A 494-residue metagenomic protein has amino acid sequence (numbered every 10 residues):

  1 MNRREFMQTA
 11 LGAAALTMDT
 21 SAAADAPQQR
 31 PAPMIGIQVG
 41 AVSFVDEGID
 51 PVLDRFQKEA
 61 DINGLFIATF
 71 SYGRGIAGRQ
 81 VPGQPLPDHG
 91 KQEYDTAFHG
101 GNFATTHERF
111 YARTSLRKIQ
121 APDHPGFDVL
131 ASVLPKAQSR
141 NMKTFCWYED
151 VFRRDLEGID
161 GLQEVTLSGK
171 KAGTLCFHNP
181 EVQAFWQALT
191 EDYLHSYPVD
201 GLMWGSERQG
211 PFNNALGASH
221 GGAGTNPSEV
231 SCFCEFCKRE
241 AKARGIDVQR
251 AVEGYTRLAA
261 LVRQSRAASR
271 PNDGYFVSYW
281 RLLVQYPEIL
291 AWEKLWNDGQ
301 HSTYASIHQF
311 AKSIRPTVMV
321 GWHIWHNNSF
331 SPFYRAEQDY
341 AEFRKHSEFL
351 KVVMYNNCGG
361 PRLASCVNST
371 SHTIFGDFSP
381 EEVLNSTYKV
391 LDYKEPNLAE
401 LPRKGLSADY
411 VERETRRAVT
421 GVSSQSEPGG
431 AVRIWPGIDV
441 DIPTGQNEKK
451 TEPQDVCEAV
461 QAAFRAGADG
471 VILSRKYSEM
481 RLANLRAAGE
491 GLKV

Functional and structural regions predicted by a protein language model:
E5-D25: N-terminal export signals
T20-G36: C-terminal segment of N-terminal export signals and the immediately downstream linker at the start of the mature
I35-I37, L65-I67, T144-C146, L202-W204 (+4 more regions): Hydrophobic faces of well-ordered beta-strands that scaffold small-molecule active sites in alpha/beta enzyme cores
S43-E59, F98-P135, G299-A305, L406-R416: Aromatic- and glycine-enriched glycan-recognition loops and surfaces that form the carbohydrate-binding subsites
P51-R74, S196, A466-G470: Catalytic domains of carbohydrate-active enzymes, especially glycoside hydrolases
R55, L116-R117, A121, F127 (+3 more regions): Polysaccharide-binding and catalytic clefts of secreted carbohydrate-active enzymes
I62-P122: Aromatic-lined carbohydrate-binding/catalytic grooves of carbohydrate-active enzymes
S347-P361, S407-R417, G421-G489: Substrate-binding cleft of secreted/luminal carbohydrate-active enzymes
